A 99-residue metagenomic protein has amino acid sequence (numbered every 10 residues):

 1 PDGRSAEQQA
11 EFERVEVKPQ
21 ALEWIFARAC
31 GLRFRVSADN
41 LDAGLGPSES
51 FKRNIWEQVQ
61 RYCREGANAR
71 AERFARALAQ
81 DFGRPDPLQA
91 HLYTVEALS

Functional and structural regions predicted by a protein language model:
P1-V17, D39: Post-HEXXH active-site segment of zinc metalloproteases
E13-A29: An active-site-proximal "capping" alpha-helix that borders the catalytic cofactor pocket
F26-D42: Short helix/loop segments within enzyme catalytic domains that coordinate or immediately flank catalytic cofactors
A38, D42-S99: Pan-zinc metallopeptidase signature
